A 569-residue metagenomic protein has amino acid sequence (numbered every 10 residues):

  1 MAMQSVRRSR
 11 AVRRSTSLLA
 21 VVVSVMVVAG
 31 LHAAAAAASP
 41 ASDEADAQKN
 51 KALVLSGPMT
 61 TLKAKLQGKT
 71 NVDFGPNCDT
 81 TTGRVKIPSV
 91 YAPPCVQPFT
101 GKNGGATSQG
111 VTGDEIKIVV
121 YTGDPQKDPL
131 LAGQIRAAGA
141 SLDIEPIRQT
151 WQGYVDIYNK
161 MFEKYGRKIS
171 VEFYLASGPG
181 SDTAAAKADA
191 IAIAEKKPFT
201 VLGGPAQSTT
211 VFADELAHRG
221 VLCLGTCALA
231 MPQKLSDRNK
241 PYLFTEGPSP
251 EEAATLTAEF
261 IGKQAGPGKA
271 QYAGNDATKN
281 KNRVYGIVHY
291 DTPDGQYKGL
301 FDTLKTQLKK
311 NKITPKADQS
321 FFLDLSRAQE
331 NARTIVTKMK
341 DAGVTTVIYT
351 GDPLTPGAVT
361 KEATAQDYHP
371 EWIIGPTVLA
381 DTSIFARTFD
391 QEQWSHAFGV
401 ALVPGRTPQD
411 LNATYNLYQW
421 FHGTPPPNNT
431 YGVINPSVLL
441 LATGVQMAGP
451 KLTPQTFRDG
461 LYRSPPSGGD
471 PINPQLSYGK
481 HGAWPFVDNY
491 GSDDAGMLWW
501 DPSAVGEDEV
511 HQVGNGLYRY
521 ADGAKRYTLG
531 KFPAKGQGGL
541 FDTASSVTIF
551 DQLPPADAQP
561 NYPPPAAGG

Functional and structural regions predicted by a protein language model:
M1-R14: N-terminal secretory signal peptides that target proteins for export/translocation
M26-K49: C-terminal region of N-terminal signal peptides and the immediate post-cleavage residues of exported proteins
D43-D189: N-terminal extracellular/periplasmic Venus flytrap/periplasmic-binding protein-like
N50-G105, Q109, S326, P466-G569: Solvent-exposed, acidic/polar segments of extracytosolic/periplasmic ligand-binding ectodomains
D73, P198-D318, E371-G399: Extracytoplasmic ligand/sensor domains, especially the bilobed periplasmic-binding protein
P146-Q152, N159-R238, E246, F322-Q329 (+1 more regions): Beta-alpha junction/loop-to-helix N-cap segments that form part of ligand/metal-binding clefts
E246-G247, E362-P436: Extracellular/periplasmic periplasmic-binding protein-like sensory domains
D352-A358, V403-S467: Extracellular/periplasmic ligand-binding modules, especially the Venus flytrap/periplasmic-binding
